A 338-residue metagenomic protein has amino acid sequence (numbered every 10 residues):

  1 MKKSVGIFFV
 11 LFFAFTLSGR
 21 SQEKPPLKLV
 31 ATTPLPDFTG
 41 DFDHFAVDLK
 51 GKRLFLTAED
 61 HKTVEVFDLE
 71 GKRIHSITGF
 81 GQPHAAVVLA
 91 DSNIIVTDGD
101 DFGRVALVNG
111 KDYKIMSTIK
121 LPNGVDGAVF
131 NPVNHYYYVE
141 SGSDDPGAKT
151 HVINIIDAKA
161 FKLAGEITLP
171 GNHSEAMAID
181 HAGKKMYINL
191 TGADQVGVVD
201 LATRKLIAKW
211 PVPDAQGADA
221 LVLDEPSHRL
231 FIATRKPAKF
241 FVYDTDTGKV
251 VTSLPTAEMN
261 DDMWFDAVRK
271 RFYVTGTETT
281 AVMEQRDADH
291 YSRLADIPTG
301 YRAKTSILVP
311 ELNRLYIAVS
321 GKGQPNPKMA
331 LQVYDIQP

Functional and structural regions predicted by a protein language model:
M1-S4: Positively charged n-region of N-terminal signal peptides that target proteins for export
G6-T16: Bacterial N-terminal signal peptides
L17-P338: Predominantly soluble domains enriched in secretory-pathway, periplasmic, or organellar proteins
